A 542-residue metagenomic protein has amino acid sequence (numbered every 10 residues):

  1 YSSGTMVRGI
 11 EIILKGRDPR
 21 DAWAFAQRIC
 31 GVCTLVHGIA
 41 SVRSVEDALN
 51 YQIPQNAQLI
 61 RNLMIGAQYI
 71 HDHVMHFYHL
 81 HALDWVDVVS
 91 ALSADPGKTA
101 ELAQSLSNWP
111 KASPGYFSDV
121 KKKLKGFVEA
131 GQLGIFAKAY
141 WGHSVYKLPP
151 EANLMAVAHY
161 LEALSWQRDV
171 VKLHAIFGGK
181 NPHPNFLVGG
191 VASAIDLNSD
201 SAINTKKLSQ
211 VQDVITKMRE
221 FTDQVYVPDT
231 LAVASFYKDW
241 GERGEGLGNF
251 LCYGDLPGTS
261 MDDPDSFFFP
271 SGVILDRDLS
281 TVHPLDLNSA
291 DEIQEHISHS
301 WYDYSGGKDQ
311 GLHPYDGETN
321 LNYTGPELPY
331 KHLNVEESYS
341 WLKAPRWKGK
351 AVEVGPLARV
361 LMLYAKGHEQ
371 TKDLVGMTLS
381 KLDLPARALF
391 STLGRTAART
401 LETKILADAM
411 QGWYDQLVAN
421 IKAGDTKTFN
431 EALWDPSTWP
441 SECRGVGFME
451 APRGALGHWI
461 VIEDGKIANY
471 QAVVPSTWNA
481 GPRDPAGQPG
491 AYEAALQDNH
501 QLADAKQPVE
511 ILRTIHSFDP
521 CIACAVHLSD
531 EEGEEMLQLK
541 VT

Functional and structural regions predicted by a protein language model:
Y1-R453, D464, N469, V474-T542: Active-site bordering "gate/hinge" segments that shape substrate access to catalytic or cofactor-binding pockets
H458, E463: A translation/RNA-centric and nucleic-acid-associated enzymatic feature enriched in Class II aminoacyl-tRNA synthetases
